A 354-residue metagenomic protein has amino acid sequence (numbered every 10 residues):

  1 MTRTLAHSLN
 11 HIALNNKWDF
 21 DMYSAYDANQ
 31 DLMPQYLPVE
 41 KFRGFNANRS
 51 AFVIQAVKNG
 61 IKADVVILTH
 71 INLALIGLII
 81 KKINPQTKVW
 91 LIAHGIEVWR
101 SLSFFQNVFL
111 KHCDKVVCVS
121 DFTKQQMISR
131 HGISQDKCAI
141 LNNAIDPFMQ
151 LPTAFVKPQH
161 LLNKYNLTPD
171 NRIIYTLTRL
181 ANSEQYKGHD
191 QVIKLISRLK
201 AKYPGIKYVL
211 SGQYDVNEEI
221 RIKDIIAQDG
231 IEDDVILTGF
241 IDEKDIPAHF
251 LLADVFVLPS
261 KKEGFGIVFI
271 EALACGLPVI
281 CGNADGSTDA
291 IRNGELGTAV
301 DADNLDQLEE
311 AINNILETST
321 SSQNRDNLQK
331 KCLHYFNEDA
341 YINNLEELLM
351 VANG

Functional and structural regions predicted by a protein language model:
F122, A144: Carbohydrate-associated surface elements
T168-K187, I193-I196: Conserved donor-binding/catalytic core segment of Leloir-type glycosyltransferases
V209-G212, I220-K244: Nucleotide-activated donor-binding/catalytic signature segment of Leloir-type glycosyltransferases, i.e., the conserved
F240-I241, A248-A253: Short alpha-helical donor nucleotide-sugar binding micro-motif in glycosyltransferases
K261: Aromatic "clamp/platform" in nucleotide-sugar-dependent glycosyltransferases that forms part of the donor/acceptor
P278-C281: Short hydrophobic beta-strand element within catalytic cores of glycosyltransferases and related nucleotide-activated
N293-G294, T298-L305, N314-S319: Conserved acidic donor-binding segment of nucleotide-sugar-dependent glycosyltransferases
T320-M350: A charged, aromatic-enriched C-terminal amphipathic alpha-helix characteristic of glycosyltransferases across folds
